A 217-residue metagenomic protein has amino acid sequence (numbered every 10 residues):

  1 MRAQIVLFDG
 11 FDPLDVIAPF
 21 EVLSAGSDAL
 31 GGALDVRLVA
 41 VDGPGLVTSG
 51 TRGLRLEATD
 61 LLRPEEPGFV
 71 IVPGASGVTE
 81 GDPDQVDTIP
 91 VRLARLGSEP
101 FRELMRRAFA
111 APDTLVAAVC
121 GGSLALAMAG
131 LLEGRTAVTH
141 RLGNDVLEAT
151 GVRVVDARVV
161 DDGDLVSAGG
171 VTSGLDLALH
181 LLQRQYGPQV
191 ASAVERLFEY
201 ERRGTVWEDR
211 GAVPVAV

Functional and structural regions predicted by a protein language model:
M1-L115, A125-M128, V146, V154-D156 (+1 more regions): Extended, subdomain-level signal for the structured scaffold at the beginning of enzyme domains
L96-E99, V138, G169-T172: Residues at secondary-structure transition points
V116-A117, V138, V155, V166: Structural detector of well-ordered beta-strand residues that form the stable sheet scaffold of enzyme domains
S123, V138, V159-D162: FMN-binding flavodoxin-like domain, especially the glycine-rich phosphate-binding loop
L132-A157: A conserved active-site-flanking secondary-structure segment within enzyme catalytic domains
A157-S167, V171: Amphipathic alpha-helical segments enriched in hydrophobic/aromatic residues interleaved with Lys/Arg
